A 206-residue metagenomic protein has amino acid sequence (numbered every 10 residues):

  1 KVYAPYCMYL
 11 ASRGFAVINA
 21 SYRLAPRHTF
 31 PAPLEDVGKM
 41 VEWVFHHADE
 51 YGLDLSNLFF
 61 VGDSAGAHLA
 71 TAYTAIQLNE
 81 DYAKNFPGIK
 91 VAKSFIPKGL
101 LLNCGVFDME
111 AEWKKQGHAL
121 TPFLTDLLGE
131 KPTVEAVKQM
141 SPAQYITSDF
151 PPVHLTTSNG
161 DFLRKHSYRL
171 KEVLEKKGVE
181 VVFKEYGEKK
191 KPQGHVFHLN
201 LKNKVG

Functional and structural regions predicted by a protein language model:
K1-G206: Alpha/beta-hydrolase superfamily serine-hydrolase fold, recognizing
